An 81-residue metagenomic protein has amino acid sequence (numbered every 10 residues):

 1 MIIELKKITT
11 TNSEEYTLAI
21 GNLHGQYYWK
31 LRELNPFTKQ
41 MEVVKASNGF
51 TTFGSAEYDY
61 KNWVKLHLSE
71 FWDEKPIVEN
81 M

Functional and structural regions predicted by a protein language model:
M1, K6, L18, M41-E42 (+2 more regions): Residue-level marker of intrinsically disordered, low-complexity segments enriched for small/polar residues
M1-R32: Short N-terminal "domain-start" leader segments that mark the transition from disordered tails or signal peptides into
I3, L66-M81: Short, mixed-charge low-complexity intrinsically disordered segments
K6, Y16-T17, N35, D59-K61 (+1 more regions): Intrinsically disordered, low-complexity regions of eukaryotic proteins
Y27, K61, S69-E70: Short, low-complexity intrinsically disordered segments
L34-Y58, W63: A short, exposed loop/beta-hairpin motif centered on an aromatic-Gly-Thr core
